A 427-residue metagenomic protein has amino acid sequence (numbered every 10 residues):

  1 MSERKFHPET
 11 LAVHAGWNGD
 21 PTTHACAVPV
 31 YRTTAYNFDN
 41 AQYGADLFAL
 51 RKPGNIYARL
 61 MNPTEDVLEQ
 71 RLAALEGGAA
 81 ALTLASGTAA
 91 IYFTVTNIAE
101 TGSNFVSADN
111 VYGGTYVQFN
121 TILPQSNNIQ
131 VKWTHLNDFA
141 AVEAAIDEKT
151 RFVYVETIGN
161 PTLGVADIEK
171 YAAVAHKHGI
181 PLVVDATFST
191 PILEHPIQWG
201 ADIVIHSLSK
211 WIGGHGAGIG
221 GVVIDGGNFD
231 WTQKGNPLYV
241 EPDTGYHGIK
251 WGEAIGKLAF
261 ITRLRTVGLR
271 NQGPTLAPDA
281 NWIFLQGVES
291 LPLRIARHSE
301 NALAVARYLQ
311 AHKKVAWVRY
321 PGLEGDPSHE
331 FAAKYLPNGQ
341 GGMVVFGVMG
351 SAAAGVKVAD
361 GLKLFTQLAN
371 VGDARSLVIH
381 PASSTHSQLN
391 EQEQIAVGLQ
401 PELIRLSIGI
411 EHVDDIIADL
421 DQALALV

Functional and structural regions predicted by a protein language model:
M1-N55: N-terminal glycine-rich, Lys/His-bearing helix-loop that initiates the first secondary-structure elements of many
S2-E3, A12-H14, N18-P21, A81-H312: Conserved PLP-enzyme active-site core in the AAT-like
A35, N40-Y92, G114-I122: Conserved N-terminal alpha-helix of the aminotransferase class I/II PLP-enzyme fold
N37-A41, D230-W231, L291, S351-A354 (+2 more regions): Short, acidic Gly/Pro/Ser/Thr-rich loop/turn segments
A79, T121, E148, R294 (+1 more regions): PLP-dependent enzyme catalytic core of the Aspartate aminotransferase-like
V153, G221-V223, V318, V344 (+1 more regions): Well-ordered beta-strand positions enriched in small/hydrophobic/aromatic, beta-favoring residues
I224, V345-G347, S407-G409: Short hydrophobic/aromatic beta-strand micro-patches that form the beta-sheet surface supporting nucleotide- or nucleic
Q272-P274, D279-N281, Q286, S290 (+4 more regions): Conserved small-domain helix->loop->beta segment predominantly found in fold-type I
